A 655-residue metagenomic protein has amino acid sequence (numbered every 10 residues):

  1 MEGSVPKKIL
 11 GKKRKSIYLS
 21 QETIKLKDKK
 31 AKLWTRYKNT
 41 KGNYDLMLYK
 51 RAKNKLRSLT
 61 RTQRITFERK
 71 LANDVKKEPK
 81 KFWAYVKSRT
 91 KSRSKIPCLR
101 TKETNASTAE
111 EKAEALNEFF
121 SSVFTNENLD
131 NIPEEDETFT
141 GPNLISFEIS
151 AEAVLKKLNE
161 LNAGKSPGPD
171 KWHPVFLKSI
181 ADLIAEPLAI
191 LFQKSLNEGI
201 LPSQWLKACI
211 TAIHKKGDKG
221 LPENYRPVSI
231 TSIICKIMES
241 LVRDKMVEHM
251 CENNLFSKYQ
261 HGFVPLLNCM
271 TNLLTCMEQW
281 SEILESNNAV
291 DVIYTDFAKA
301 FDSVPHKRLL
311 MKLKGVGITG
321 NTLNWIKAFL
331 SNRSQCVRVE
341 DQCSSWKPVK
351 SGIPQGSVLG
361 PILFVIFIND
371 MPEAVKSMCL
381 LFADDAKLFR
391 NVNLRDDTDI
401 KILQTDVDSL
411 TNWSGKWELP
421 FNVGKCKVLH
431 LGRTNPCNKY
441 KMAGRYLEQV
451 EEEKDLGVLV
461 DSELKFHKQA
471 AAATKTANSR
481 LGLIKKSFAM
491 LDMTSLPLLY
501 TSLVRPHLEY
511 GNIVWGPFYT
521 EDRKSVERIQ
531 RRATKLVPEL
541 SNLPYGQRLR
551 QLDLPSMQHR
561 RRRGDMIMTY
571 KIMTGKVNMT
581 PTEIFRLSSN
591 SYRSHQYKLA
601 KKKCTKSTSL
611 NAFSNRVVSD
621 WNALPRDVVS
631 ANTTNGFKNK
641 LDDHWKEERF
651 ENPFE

Functional and structural regions predicted by a protein language model:
M1, V450-I513: Basic, alpha-helical interaction scaffolds
M1-S107, L498-T501, H507-L508, N512 (+2 more regions): Arg/Lys-enriched, amphipathic patches
K29, K81-N224, S229, I233 (+7 more regions): Surface-exposed loop/turn segments and immediately adjacent short secondary-structure elements within folded domains
F120, S146-P354, D553: Conserved pre-catalytic core of RNA-dependent polymerases
G168, K207-I210, R226, Q260-F263 (+7 more regions): Catalytic palm active-site di-aspartate
V242-Q260, E285, P361-R390: Active-site palm subdomain of RNA-directed nucleic acid polymerases
K299-V316, K387-N412, P517: Catalytic palm subdomain of template-directed nucleic-acid polymerases, centered on the conserved carboxylate motif
R395, T405, L419-E453, Q596: Short, conserved micro-motifs composed of acidic
